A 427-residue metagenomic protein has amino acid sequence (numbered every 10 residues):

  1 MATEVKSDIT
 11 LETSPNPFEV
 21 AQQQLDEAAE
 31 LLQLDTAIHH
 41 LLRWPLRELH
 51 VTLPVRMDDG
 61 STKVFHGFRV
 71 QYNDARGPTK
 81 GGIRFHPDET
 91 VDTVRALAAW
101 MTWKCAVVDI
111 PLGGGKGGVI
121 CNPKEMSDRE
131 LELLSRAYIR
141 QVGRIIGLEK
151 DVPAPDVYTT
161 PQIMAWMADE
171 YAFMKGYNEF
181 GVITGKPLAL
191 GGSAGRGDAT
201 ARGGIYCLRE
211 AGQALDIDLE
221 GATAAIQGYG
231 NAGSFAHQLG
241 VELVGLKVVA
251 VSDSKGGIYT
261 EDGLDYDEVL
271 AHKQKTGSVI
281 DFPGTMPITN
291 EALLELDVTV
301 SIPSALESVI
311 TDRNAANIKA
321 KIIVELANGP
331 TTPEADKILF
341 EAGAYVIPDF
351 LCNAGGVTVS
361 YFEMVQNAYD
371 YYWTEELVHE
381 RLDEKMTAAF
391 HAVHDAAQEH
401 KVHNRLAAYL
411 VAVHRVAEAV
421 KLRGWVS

Functional and structural regions predicted by a protein language model:
D8-P15, A211-G212, A316-S427: Adenosine-phosphate binding glycine-rich loop
D8-T52: Short, Gly/Pro- and small/polar-rich lid/capping loops
V51-P123: Glycine-rich, N-terminal phosphate-binding loop and its surrounding beta-alpha-beta segment
H86, A106-E220: Glycine/serine-rich phosphate-binding loop and adjoining beta1-alpha1 elements at the start of nucleotide-handling
A96, K150-A154, N178-I183, A250-D253 (+4 more regions): General beta-strand structural signal in soluble alpha/beta enzymes
K186-P187, G192-E295: Glycine-rich phosphate/diphosphate-binding loop of Rossmann-like nucleotide-binding domains
G256-V346, L351: Rossmann-like adenosine-cofactor binding region
